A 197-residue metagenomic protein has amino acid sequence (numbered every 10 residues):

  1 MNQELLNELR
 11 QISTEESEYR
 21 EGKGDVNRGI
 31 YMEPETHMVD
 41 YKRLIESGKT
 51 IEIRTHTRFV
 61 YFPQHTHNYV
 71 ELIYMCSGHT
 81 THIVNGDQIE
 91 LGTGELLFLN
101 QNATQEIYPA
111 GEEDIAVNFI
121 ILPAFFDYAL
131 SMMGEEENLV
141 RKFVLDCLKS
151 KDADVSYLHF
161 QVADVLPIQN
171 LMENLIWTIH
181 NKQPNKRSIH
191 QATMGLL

Functional and structural regions predicted by a protein language model:
M1-D40, L97-P123, A163-N170, N174-N181: Short, charged N-terminal helix-start/capping segments
M1-H79, E137-L139, D152-V155: Generic protein-terminus/edge-of-domain signal
Q11-S13, E136-M194: Amphipathic alpha-helical segments enriched in hydrophobic/aromatic residues interleaved with Lys/Arg
E46-R141, L145-L148, N181-R187: N-terminal regulatory/effector-sensing and dimerization cores that precede helix-turn-helix DNA-binding domains
L197: Conserved hydrophobic/aromatic pocket- or pore-lining residues that grip, position, or stack substrates in active sites
